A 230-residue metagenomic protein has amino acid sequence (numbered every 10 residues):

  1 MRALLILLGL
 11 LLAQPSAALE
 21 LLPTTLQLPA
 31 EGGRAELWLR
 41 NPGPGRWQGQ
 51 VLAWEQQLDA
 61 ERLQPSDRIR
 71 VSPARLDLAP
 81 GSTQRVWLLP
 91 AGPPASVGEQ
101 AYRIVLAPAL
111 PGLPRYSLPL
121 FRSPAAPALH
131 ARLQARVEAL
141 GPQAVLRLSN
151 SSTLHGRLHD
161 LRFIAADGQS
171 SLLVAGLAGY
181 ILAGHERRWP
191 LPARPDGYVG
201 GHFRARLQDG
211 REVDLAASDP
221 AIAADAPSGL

Functional and structural regions predicted by a protein language model:
M1-L7: Sec-dependent signal peptide recognition, specifically the positively charged N-region followed immediately by
A13-S16: N-terminal signal peptide c-region/cleavage motif recognized by signal peptidases
A18-P42, L129-G141, A178: Beta-sheet-dominated interaction scaffolds and their linkers
A35-N41, L88, Y102-A107, A144-N150: Buried hydrophobic-core signal for structured, non-transmembrane domains
G43-L63, S151-Q169: Short acidic, flexible loop segments centered on an aromatic residue
E61-P94, Q169-G197: Intrinsically disordered, low-complexity Pro/Gly/Ser/Thr-rich segments with frequent PxxP/GP/PP motifs and embedded
A91-L133, P195-L230: Terminal connector regions
G112-R188: A charged, solvent-exposed segment within the mature domains of Sec-exported extracytoplasmic proteins
